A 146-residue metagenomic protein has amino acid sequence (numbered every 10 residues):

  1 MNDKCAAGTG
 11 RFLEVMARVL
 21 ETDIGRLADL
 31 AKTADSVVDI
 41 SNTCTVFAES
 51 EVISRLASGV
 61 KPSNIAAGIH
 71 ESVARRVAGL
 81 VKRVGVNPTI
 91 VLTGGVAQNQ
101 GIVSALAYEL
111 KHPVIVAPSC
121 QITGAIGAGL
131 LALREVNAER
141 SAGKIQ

Functional and structural regions predicted by a protein language model:
M1-G8, G68-H70, V91-V96, I115-A125: Active-site nucleophile and cofactor-binding loops and adjacent substrate-binding regions of central metabolic enzymes
M1-S36, R134: Glycine-rich phosphate-binding loop plus the immediately following alpha-helix
G10-R18, A117-Q146: Glycine-rich phosphate-binding/hydrolytic loop that grips phosphoryl groups
V19-G25, V60, V81-G85, L133-A142: Short helix-capping/linker segments at secondary-structure and domain boundaries
T22-R55, S141-Q146: Internal, active-site/partner-interface "lid" segment
A48-V81: Adenine-nucleotide phosphate-binding core of ATP-dependent small-molecule kinases
V81-E109, C120-G124: Glycine-rich phosphate-binding loops at beta-strand->alpha-helix junctions
